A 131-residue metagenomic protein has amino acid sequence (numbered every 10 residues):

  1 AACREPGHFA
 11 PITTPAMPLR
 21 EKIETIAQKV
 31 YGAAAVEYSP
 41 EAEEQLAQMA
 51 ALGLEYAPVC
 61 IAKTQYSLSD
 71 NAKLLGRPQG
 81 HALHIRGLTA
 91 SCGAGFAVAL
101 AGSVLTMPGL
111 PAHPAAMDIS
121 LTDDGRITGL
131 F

Functional and structural regions predicted by a protein language model:
A1-F131: P-loop NTP-binding site
